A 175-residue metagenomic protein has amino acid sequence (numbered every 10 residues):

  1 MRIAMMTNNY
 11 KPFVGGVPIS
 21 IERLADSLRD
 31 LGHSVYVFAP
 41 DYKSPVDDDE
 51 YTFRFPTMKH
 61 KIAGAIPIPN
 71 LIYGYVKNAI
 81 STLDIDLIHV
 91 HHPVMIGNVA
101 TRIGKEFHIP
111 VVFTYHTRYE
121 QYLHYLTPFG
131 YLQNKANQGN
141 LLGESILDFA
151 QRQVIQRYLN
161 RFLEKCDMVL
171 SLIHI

Functional and structural regions predicted by a protein language model:
M1-P56, L83: N-terminal subdomain of nucleotide-sugar transferases
I3, I88, V169: Receiver (REC) domain switch-region micro-motif
K61-L87, H92-R102, E106, Q153-R157: An amphipathic, basic-hydrophobic alpha-helix
I88-Y131: An aromatic- and histidine-rich active-site surface loop
E106, N137-V169: Membrane-proximal helix-turn-helix segments that form the acceptor-binding/catalytic region of lipid-linked
H174-I175: Conserved small/polar residues in nucleotide/adenosyl-binding loops
